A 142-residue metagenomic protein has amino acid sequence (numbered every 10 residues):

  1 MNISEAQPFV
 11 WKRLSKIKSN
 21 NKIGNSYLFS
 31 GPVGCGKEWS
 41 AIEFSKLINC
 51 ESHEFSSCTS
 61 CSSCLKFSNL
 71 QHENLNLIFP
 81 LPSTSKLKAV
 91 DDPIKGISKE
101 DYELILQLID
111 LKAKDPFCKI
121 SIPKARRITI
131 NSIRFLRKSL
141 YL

Functional and structural regions predicted by a protein language model:
N2-L142: Clamp-loader machinery-focused feature within the broader ASCE/P-loop NTPase space
